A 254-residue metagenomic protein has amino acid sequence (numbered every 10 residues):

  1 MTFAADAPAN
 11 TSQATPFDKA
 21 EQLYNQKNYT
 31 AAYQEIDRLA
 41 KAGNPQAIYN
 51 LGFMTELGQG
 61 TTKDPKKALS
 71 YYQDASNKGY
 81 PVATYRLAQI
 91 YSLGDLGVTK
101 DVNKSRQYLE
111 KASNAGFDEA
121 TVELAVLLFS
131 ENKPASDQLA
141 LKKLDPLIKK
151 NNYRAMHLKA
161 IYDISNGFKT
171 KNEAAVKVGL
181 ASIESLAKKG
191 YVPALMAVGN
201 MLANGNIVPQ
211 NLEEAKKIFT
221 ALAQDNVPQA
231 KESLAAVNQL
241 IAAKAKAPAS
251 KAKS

Functional and structural regions predicted by a protein language model:
M1-A42, Q46-N50, K251: N-terminal leader/linker segments that initiate helical-solenoid repeat arrays
P8-A9, S185, Y191, A197 (+1 more regions): Terminal, low-structured helical/coil segments at or just beyond the last alpha-helical repeat
F17, Y49, Y85, Q107 (+5 more regions): TPR/TPR-like alpha-solenoid signature
K19-Q22, R38, N50-L57, A88-L93 (+4 more regions): Hydrophobic face of amphipathic alpha-helices that form TPR/SEL1-like repeat modules and related alpha-solenoid
K27, K63, K100, N132-A135 (+3 more regions): Residue-level detector of the short coil/turn that links helix A to helix B within each tetratricopeptide repeat
A42-N44, L57-Q59, K78-Y80, G94-D95 (+7 more regions): Short helix-capping/linker turns of helical repeat alpha-solenoids
